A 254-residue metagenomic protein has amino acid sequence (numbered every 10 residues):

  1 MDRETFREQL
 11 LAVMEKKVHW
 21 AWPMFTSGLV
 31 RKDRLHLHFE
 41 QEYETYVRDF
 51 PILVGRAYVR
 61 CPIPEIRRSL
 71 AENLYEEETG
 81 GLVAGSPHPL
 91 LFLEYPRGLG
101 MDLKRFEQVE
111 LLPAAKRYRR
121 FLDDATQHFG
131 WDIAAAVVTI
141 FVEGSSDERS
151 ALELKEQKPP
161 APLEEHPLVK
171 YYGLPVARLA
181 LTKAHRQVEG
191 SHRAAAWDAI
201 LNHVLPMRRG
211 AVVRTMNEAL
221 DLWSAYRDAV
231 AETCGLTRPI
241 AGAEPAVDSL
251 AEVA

Functional and structural regions predicted by a protein language model:
M1-A254: Non-heme di-metal
